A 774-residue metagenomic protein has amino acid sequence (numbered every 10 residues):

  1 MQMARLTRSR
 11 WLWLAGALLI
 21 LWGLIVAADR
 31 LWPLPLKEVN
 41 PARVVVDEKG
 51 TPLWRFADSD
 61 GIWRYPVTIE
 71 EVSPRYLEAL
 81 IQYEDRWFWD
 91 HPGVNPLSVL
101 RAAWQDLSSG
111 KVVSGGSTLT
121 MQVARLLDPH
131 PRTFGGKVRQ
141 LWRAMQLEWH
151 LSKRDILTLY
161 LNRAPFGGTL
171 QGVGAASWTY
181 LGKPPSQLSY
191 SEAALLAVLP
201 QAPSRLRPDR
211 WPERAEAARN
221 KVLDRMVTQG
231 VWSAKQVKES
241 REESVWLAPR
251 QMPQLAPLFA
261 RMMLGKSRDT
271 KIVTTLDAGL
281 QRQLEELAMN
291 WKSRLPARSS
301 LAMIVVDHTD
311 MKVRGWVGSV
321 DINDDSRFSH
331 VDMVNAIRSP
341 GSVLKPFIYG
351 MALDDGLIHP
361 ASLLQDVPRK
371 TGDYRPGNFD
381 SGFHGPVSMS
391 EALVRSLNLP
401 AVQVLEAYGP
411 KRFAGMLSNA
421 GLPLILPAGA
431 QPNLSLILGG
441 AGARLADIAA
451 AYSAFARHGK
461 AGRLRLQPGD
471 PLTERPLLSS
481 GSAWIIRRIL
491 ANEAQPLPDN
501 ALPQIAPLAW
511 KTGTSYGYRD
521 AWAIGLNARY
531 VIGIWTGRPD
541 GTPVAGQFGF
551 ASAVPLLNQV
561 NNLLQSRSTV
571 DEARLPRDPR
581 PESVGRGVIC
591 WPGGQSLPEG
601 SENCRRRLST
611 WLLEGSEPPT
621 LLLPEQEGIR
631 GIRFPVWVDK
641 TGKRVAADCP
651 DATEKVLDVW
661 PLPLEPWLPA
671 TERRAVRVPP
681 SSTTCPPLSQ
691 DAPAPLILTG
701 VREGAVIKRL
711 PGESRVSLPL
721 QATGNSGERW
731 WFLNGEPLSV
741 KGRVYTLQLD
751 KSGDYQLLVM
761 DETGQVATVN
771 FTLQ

Functional and structural regions predicted by a protein language model:
Q2-A297, H308-R314, S319, V367: Juxtamembrane regions of bacterial inner-membrane/periplasmic proteins, predominantly the peptidoglycan biogenesis
A4-T7, W232, L508-Q774: Soluble, non-transmembrane domains of envelope/secretory-pathway proteins that act on or interact with carbohydrate
L80-I81, M226, L284, M311 (+6 more regions): Active-site SXXK
W89-S98, Q171-G174, A234-V237, R327-H330 (+3 more regions): Short, well-structured active-site flanking segments
S108-R132, S186, P249-L264, I358-F413 (+1 more regions): Conserved catalytic neighborhood of penicillin-recognizing serine enzymes
R125-P129, N162-T169, S186, Y190-A202 (+12 more regions): Glycine-rich, acidic and aromatic/proline-enriched surface loops and short helix-turn segments that act as binding
T274-R294, V305, W316-S319, D324-V334 (+3 more regions): A penicillin-recognizing enzyme superfamily signal
R375-N378, G409-Y452: Mid-domain, small-residue-enriched loop/turn segments at the edges of structured enzyme/sensor domains
